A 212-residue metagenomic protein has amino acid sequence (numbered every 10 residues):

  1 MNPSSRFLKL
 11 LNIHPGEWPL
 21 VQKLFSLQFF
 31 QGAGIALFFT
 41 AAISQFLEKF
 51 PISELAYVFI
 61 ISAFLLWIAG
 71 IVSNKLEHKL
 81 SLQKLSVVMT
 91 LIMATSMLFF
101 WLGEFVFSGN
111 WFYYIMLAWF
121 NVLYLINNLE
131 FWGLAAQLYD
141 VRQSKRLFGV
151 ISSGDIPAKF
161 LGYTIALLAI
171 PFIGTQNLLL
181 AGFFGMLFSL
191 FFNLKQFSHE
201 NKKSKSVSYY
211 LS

Functional and structural regions predicted by a protein language model:
M1-F25, I52-S53, L80-K84, L91 (+7 more regions): Intracellular loop-helix junctions on the cytosolic face of multi-pass helical membrane proteins
L20-S73, F112-I170, S208-S212: Substrate-agnostic recognition of the 12-TM MFS/MFS-like secondary transporter fold
Q31, L65-W67, I92-G103: A generic, lipid-embedded transmembrane alpha helix
I71-Q83: A short N-terminal interaction module
K75, A94-M97, L134: Generic beta-strand or strand-like secondary-structure segments
L98, F131, E200: Short, basic/polar, glycine-containing "phosphate-handling" surface segments that engage DNA
